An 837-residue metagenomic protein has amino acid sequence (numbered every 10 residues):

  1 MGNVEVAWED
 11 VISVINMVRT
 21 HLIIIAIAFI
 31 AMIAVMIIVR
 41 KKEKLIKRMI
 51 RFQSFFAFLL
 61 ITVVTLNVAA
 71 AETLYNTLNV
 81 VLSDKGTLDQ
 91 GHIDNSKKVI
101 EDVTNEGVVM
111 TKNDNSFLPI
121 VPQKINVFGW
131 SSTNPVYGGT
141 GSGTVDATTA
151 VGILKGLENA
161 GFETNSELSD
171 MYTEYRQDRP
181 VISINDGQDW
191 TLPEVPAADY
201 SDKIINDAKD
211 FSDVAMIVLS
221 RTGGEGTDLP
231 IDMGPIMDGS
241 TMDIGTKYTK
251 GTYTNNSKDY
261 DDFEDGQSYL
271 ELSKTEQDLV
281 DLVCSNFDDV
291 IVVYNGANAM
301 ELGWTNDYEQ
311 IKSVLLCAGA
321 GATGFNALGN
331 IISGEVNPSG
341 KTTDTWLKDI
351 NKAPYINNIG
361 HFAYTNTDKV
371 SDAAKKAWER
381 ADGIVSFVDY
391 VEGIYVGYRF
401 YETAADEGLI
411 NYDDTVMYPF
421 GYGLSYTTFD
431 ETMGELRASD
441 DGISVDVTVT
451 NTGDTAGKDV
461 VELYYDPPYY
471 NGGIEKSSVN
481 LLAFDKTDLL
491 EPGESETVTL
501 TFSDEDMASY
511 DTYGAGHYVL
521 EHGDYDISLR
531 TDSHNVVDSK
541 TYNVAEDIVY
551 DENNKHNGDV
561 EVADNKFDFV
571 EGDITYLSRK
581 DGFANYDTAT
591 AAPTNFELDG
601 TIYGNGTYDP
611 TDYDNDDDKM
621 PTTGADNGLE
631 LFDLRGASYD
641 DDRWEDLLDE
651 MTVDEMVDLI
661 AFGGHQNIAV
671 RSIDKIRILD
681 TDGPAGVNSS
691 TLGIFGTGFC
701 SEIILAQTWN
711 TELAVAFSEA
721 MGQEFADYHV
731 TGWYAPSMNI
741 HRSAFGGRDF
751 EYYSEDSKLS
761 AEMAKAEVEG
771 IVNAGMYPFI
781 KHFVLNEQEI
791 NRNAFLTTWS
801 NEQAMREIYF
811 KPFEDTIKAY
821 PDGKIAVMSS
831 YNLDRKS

Functional and structural regions predicted by a protein language model:
M1-T512, V519-S528, D532-S533, H556-S837: Glycoside hydrolase catalytic-domain context in secreted enzymes
N535-K555: Short beta-strand elements
